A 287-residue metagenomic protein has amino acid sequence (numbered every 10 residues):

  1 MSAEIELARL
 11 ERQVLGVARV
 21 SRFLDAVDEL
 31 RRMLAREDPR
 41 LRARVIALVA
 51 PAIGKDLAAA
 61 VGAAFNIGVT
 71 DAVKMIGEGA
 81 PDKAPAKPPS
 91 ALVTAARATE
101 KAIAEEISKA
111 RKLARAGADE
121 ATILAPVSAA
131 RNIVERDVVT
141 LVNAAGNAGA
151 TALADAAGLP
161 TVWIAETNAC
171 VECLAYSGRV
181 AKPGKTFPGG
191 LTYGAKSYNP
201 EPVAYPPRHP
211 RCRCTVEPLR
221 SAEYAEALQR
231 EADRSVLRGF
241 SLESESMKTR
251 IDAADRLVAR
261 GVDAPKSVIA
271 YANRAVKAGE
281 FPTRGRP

Functional and structural regions predicted by a protein language model:
M1-I133, L219-P287: N-terminal leader/targeting and assembly helices and adjacent pre-domain segments
A125-A227: Acidic, glycine-rich two-metal-ion catalytic cores of nucleic acid-processing enzymes
